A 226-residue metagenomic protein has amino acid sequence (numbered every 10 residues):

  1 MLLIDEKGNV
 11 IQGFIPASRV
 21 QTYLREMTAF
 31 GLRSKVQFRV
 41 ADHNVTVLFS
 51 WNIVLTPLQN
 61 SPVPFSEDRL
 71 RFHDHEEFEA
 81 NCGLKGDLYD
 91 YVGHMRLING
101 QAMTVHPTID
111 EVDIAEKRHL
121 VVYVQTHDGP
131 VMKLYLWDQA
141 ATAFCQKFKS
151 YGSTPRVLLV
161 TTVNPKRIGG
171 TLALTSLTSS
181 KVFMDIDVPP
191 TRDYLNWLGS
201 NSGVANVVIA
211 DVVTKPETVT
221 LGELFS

Functional and structural regions predicted by a protein language model:
M1, V45, R118-V122: Short beta-strand micro-motifs in enzyme catalytic cores
I4-G8, V20, H43-L58, H127 (+1 more regions): Short edge-strand/loop segments of extracellular domains
D5-K7, I11-A29, M132-S150: A beta-strand/beta-hairpin structural motif
T22-P64, H73, G169: Hydrophobic, ordered structural segments
N60-S226: Primarily single-stranded nucleic-acid-binding OB-fold modules
